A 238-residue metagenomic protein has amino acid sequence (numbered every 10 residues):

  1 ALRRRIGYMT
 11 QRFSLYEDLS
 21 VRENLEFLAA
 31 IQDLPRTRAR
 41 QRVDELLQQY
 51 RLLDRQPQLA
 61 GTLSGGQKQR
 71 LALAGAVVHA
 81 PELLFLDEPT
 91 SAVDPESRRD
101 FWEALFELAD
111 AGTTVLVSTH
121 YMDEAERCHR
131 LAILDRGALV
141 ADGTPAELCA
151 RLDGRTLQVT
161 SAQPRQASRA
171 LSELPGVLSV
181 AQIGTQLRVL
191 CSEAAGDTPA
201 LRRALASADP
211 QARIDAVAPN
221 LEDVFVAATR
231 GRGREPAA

Functional and structural regions predicted by a protein language model:
D18, L59-L63: Conserved ABC ATPase signature
E26, A30, T37-R55: Conserved ABC ATPase "signature" region
A80: Conserved catalytic motifs of ABC-family nucleotide-binding domains
L84-D87: Catalytic Walker B motif of ABC-type/P-loop ATPase nucleotide-binding domains
D142-G143: ABC ATPase "signature
D153-R232: Short, charged/small-residue-rich alpha-helical element at the C-terminal edge of ABC transporter nucleotide-binding
